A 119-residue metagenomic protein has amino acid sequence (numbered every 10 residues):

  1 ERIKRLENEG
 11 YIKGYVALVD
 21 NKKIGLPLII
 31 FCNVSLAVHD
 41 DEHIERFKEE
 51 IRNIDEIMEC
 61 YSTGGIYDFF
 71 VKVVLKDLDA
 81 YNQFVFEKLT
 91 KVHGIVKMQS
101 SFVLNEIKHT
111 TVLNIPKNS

Functional and structural regions predicted by a protein language model:
E1-S119: A compositional/biophysical signature of low hydrophobicity enriched in polar/charged and small residues
